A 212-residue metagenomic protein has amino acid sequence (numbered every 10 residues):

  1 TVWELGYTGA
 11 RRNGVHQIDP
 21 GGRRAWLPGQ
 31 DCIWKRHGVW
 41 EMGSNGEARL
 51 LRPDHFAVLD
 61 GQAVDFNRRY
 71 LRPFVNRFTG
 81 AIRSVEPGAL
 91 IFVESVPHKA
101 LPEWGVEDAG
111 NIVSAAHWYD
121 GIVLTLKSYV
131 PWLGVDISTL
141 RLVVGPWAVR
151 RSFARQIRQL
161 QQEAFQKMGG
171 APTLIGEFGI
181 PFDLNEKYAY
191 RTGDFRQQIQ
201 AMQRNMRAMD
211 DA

Functional and structural regions predicted by a protein language model:
T1-V149, R155-K187, A208-A212: Active-site region of glycoside hydrolase catalytic domains
A189-R196: Short glycine-enriched, charge-decorated loop/helix-capping segments at active-site entrances that position
Q198-A212: Extended, alpha-helix-rich binding/interface surfaces that flank or overlap catalytic cores and mediate recognition
